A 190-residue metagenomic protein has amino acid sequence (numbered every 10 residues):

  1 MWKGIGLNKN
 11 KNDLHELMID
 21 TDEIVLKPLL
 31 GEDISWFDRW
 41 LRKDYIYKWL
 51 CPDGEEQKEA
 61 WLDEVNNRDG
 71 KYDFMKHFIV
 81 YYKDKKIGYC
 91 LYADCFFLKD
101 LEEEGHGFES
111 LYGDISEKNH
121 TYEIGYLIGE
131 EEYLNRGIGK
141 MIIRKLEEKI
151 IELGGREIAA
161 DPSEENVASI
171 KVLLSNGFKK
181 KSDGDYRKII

Functional and structural regions predicted by a protein language model:
W2-V65: A short, well-structured alpha-helix characteristic of acyl/acetyltransferase catalytic modules
W36, E123, M141, A168: Amphipathic alpha-helical recognition patches that constitute DNA-binding helices
K58-E132: Acetyl-CoA-dependent GNAT
Y126, N135-K149, K171-S175: Conserved acetyl-CoA-binding loop-helix of GNAT-fold acetyltransferases
I150-P162: Conserved GNAT acetyl-CoA-binding A-motif
A160-I170: Conserved beta-strand-loop-alpha-helix junction that forms the acyl-donor binding cleft
D161, L174, K179-I190: Conserved catalytic-core motifs of GNAT/GCN5-like acyltransferases
